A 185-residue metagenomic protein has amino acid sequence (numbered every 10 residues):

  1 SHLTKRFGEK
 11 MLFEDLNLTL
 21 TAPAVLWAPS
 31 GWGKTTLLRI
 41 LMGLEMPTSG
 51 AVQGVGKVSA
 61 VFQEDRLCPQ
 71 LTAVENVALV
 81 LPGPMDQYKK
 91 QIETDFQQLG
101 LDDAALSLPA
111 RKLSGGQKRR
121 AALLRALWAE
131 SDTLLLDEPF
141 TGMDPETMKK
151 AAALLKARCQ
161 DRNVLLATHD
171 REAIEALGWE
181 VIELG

Functional and structural regions predicted by a protein language model:
M11-D15: Conserved structural motif at the start of ABC-family nucleotide-binding domains
M42: Helix-to-loop junction immediately C-terminal to a conserved catalytic motif
L71-G83, Q91: Q-loop/switch helix immediately C-terminal to the Walker
K89-A105: Conserved ABC ATPase "signature" region
P109-L113, Q117: Conserved ABC ATPase signature
A129, Q160: Conserved signature/switch motifs of ABC ATPase nucleotide-binding domains
L134-E138: Catalytic Walker B motif of ABC-type/P-loop ATPase nucleotide-binding domains
P145-E146: Helix N-cap at the start of a conserved alpha-helix in ABC-type nucleotide-binding domains
